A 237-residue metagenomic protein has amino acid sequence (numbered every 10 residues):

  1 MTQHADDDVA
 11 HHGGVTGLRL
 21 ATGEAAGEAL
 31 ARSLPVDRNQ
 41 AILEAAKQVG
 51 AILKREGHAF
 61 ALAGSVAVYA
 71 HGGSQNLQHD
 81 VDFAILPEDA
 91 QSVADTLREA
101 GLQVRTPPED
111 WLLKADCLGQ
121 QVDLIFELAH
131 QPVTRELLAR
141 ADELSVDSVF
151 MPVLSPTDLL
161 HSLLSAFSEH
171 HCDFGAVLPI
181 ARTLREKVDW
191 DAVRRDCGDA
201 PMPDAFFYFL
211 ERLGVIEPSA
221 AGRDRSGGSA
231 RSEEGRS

Functional and structural regions predicted by a protein language model:
T2-S237: Compositionally biased terminal segments of proteins
